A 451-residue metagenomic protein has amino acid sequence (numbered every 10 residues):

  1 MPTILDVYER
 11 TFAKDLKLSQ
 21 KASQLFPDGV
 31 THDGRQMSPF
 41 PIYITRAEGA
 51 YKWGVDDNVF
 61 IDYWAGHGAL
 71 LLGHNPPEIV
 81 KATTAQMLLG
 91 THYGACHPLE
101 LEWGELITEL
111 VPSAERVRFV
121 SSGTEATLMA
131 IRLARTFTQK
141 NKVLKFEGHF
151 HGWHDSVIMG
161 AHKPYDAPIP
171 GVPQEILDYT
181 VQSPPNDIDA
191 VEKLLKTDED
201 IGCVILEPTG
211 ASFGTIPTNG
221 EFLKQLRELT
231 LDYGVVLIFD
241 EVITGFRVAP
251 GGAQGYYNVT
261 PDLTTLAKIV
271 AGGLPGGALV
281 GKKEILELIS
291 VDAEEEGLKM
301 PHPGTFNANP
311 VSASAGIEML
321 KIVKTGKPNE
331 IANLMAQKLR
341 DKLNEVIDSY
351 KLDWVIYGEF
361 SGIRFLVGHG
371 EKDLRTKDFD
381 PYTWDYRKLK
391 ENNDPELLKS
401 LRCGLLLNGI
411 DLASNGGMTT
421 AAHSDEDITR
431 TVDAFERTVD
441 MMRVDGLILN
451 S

Functional and structural regions predicted by a protein language model:
M1-S451: Conserved N-terminal phosphate-binding loop of PLP-dependent enzymes in the Aspartate aminotransferase
